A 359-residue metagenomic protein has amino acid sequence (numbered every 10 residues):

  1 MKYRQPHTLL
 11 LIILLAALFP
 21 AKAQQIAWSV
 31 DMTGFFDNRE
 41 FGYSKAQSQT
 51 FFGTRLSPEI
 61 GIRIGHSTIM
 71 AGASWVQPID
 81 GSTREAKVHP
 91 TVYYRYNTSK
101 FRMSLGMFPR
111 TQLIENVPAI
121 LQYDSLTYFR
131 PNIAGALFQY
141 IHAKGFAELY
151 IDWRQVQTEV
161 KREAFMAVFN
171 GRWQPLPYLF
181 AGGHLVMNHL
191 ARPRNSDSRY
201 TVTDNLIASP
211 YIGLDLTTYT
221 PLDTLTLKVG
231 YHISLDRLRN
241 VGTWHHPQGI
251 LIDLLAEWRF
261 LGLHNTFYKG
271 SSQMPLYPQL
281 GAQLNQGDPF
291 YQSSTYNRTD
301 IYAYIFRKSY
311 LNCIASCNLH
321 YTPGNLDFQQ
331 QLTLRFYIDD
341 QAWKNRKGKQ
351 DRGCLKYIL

Functional and structural regions predicted by a protein language model:
K2-L9: Bacterial N-terminal signal peptides that target proteins for export
L9-A17: Bacterial N-terminal signal peptides
A23-Y96, Q330-I338, K349, G353 (+1 more regions): Beta-barrel outer-membrane channel/assembly domains of diderm bacteria
T33, G53, T91, H142-R154 (+2 more regions): Exposed, low-structure sequence patches enriched in small/polar residues
D37-R39, Q112-N116, A191-R192: Short acidic/His/Gly/Ser-rich catalytic and metal-binding motifs that mark active-site loops of diverse hydrolases
G42-K45, A119-L121, Q279-Q286: Flexible, solvent-exposed loop segments that connect beta-strands
G61-T68, S74, R84-R102, F108-T111 (+6 more regions): Subset of outer-membrane beta-barrel
R102-R172, M187: Surface-exposed coil loops of outer-membrane beta-barrel proteins
